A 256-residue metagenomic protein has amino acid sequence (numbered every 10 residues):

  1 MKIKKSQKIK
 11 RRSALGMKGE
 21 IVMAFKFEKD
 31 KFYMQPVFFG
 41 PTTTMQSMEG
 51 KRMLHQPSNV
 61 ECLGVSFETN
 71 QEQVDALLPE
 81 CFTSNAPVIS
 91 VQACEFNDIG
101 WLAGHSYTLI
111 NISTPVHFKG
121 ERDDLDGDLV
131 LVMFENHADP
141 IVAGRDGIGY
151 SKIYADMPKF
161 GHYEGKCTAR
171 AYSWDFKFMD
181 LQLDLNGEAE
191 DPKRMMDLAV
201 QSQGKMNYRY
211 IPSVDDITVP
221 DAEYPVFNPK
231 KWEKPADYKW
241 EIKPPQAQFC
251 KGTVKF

Functional and structural regions predicted by a protein language model:
K2-I9: Polybasic, lysine-rich low-complexity intrinsically disordered segments
R11-A14: N-terminal start and proteolytic maturation junction detector
G16-G100, I242-F256: Hydrophobic, proline/glycine-rich low-complexity stretches
G19-K29, Y33-M48, G144-F256: Interaction-surface and assembly-scaffold signal
Q56-C167: Structured, non-membrane catalytic/scaffold regions adjacent to prosthetic-group chemistry
